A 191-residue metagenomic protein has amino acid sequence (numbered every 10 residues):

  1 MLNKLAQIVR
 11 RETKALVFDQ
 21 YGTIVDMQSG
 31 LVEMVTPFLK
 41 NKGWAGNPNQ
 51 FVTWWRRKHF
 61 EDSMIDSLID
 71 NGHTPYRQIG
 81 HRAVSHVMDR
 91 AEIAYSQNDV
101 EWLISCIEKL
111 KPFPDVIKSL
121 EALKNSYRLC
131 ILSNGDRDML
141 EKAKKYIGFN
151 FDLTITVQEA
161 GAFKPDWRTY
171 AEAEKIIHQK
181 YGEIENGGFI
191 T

Functional and structural regions predicted by a protein language model:
A6-P114: N-terminal helical cap/lid subdomain that shapes the substrate entry/recognition surface in HAD-like hydrolases
T13, N150-F151, I184: Core-facing hydrophobic residues within beta-strands of well-ordered domains
A15, C130, G188: Hydrophobic "anchor" residues on beta-strands that sit immediately upstream of conserved functional sites
I24-V25, M139, F163: Catalytic P-loop NTPase motifs of RecA-like helicase/translocase cores
F51-V52, N150-A162: A short, structured active-site edge motif that brings together acidic residues
Q97-K145, T154-V157: Substrate-recognition element of Asp-dependent hydrolases with the DxDx(T/V) motif
F163-T191: Conserved Lys-Pro-Asp/Glu-containing loop-to-beta segment of HAD-superfamily phosphomonoesterases, centered on
